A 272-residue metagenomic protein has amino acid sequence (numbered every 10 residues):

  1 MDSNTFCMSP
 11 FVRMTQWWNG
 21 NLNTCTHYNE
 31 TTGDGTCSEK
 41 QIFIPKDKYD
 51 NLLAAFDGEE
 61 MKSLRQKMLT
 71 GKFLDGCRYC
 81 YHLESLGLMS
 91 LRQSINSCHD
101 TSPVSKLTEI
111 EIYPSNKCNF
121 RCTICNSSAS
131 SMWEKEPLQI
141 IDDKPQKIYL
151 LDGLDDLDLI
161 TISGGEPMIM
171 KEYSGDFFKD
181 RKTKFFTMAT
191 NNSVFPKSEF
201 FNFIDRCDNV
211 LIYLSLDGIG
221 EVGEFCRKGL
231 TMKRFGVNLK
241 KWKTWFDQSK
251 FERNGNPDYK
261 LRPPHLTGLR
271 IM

Functional and structural regions predicted by a protein language model:
M1-C98: Accessory C-terminal segments flanking Radical SAM cores
G76, E84, N116-R121, N126-A129: Short pre-active-site segment immediately N-terminal to redox-active cysteine/selenocysteine motifs in thiol-based
G87-L91, N126, W133-K135: Short Cys/His-rich "knuckle" micro-motifs
R92-P103, L138-D143: Short cysteine/histidine-rich metal-coordination sites, predominantly Zn2+-binding motifs
L107-K117, S128-K144, L154-M170, R181-K197 (+3 more regions): Core AdoMet radical
D143-Y149, Y173-G175, E199-F200: Leucine-rich repeat
F177-R181, L239-F246: Hydrophobic positions in alpha-helices of CheY-like receiver
N202-I204, K243-L261: Alpha-helix termini
